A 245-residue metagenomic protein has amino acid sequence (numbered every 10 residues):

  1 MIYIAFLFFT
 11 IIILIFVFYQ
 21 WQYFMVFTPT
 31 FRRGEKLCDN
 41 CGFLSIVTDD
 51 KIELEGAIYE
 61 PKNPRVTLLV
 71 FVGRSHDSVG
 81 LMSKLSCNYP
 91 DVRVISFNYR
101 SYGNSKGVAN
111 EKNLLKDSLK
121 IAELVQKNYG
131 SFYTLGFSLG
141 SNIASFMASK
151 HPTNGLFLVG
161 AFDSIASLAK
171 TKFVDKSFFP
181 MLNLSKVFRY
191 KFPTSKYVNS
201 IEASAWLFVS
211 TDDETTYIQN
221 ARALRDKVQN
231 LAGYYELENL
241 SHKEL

Functional and structural regions predicted by a protein language model:
Y3-V47: An N-terminal hydrophobic leader/cap segment in hydrolases
D49-L124, N128, L135-N142: Membrane-embedded segments
S83, P193-T194, A203, Y217-D226: Short alpha-helix in the alpha/beta-hydrolase fold that links the catalytic acid
T134-G136, V159, F208: Short beta-strand immediately N-terminal to the catalytic nucleophile in serine-hydrolase-like folds
F146-Y197, A203: Hydrolase active-site cap/lid region
S200-E202, W206-D213: Short beta-strand/loop motif that positions the catalytic acidic residue of the alpha/beta-hydrolase fold
T211-T216, H242-E244: Acidic catalytic loop of the alpha/beta-hydrolase fold
R222-A223, N230-L245: C-terminal catalytic histidine-bearing segment of alpha/beta-hydrolase fold enzymes
